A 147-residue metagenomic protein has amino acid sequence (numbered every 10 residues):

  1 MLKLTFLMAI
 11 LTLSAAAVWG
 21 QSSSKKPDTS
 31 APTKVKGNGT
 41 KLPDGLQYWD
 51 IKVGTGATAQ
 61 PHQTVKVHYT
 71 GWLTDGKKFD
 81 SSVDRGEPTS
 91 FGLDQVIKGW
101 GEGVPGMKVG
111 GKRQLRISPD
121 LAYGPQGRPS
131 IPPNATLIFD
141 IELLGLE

Functional and structural regions predicted by a protein language model:
L2-E147: Cross-family detector of peptidyl-prolyl cis-trans isomerase
